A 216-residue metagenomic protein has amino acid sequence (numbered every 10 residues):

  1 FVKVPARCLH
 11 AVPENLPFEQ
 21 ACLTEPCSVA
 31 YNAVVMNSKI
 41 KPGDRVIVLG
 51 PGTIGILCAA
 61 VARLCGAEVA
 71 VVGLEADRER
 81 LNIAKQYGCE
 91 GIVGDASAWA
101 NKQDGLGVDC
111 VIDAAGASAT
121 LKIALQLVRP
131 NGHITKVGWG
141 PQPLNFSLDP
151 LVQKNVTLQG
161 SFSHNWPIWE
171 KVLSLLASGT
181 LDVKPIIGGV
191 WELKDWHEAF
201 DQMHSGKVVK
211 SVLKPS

Functional and structural regions predicted by a protein language model:
F1, I47-P51, A70-G73, D109-A114 (+3 more regions): Glycine- and other small-residue-rich loops at beta-strand/loop junctions that grip anionic moieties
F1-L9: Glycine-rich phosphate/adenylate-binding loop and adjacent beta-alpha elements of nucleotide- or dinucleotide-binding
C8-F18, L106, K154-N155: Glycine/charged-rich beta-loop-alpha catalytic/anionic-binding loops adjacent to active sites
L16-G94, W99: Mid-domain Rossmann-like dinucleotide-binding core that forms the NAD(H)/NADP(H) cofactor-binding site
S38-P42, N82, Y87-T157: Glycine-rich cofactor phosphate-binding loops and adjacent beta1-alpha1 units of small-molecule cofactor enzyme domains
G73-D77, G140, H164: Residues in the short beta-alpha loop(s) of Rossmann-like NAD(P)-binding domains
K122-Q126, W166-S216: C-terminal hydrophobic helical "lid"/dimerization subdomain of Rossmann-like NAD(P)H-dependent oxidoreductases
